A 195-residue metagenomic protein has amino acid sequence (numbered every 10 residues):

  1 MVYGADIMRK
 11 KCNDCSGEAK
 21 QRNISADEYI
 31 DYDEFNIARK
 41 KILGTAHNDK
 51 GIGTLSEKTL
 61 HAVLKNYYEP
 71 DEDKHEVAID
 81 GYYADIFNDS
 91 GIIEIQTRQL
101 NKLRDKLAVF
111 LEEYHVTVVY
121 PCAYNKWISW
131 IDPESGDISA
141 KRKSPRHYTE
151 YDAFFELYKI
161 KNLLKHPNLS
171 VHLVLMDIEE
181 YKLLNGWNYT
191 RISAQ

Functional and structural regions predicted by a protein language model:
V2-Y83, E150, Y158-K161, H166: Acidic-basic catalytic patches of nuclease active cores, encompassing PD-(D/E)XK and other metal-cofactor nuclease
I7, T97-L175: Catalytic cores of nucleic-acid endonucleases
L43, H47, D89-I93, D137-A140 (+1 more regions): A near-ubiquitous, low-amplitude feature marking generic local secondary-structure context
L64, A84-Q99, L103, F110: Conserved catalytic cores of phosphodiester-cleaving nucleases, focusing on short active-site segments
N66, N101, E179-K182: A generic structural micro-environment signature that highlights single residues at secondary-structure boundaries
E69-D73, N88-G91, L111-H115: Short glycine/proline-enriched coil/turn segments at helix->beta-strand junctions
Y83-A84, N125-K126, I178-K182: A short acidic, often aromatic-flanked loop/helix-cap motif at beta-alpha or helix-coil junctions that lines enzyme
E180-Q195: A mid-sequence, solvent-exposed acidic-amphipathic segment
